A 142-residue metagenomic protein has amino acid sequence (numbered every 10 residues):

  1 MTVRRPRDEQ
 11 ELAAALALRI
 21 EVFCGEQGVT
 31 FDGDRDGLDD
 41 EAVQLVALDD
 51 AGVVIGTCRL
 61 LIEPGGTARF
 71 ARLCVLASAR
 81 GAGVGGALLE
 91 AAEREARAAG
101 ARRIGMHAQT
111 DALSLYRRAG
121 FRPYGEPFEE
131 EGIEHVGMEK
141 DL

Functional and structural regions predicted by a protein language model:
M1-Q44, L48-V53: Short amphipathic alpha-helix that is part of the acyltransferase structural core
R19, Y116, F121: Conserved active-site tyrosine of GNAT-family acetyltransferases
E41-L45, A68, E134-M138: Short beta-strand micro-motifs in enzyme catalytic cores
V46, V53-L61, T67-C74: Conserved beta-strand in the GNAT
I62-A71, R80-G81, E130-G132: A conserved beta-turn-beta hairpin within the catalytic core of GNAT-like acetyltransferases that forms part
V75, G81-R94, R118: Conserved acetyl-CoA-binding loop-helix of GNAT-fold acetyltransferases
L89, A96-Q109: Conserved GNAT acetyl-CoA-binding A-motif
H107, R122-E139: Conserved catalytic-core motifs of GNAT/GCN5-like acyltransferases
